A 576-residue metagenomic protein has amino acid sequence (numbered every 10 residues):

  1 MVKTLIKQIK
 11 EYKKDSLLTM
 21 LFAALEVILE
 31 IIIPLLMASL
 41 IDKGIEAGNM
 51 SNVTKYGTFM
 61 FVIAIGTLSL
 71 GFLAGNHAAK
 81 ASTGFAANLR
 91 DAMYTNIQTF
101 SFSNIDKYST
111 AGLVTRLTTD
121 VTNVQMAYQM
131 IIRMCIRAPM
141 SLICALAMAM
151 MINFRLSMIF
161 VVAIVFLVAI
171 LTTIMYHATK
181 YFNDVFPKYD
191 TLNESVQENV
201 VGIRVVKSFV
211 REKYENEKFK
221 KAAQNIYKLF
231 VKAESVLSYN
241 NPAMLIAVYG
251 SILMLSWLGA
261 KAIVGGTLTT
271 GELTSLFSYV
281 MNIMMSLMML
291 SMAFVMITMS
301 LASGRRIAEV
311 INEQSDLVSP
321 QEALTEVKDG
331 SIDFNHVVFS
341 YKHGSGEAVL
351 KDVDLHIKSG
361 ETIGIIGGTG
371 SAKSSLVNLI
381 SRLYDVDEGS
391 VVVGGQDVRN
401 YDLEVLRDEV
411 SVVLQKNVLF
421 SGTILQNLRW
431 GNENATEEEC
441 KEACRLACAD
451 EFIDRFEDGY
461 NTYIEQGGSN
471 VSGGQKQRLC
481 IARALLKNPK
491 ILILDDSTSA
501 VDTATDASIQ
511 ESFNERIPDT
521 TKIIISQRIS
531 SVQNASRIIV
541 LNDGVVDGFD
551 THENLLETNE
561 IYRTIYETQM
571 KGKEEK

Functional and structural regions predicted by a protein language model:
K10, S16-L73, H77, M150-R155 (+1 more regions): Transmembrane helix-loop-helix hairpins at lipid-water interfaces of multipass membrane proteins, especially the type-1
E11-K14, T99-S103, T119-I132, I136 (+6 more regions): An intracellular "coupling" helix at the cytosolic face of ABC transporter transmembrane type-1 domains
D15-S16, F22, I63-S82, R133-M140 (+5 more regions): Alpha-helical transmembrane segments of multi-pass membrane proteins
L21-F22, L29-D42, I63-T110, V114 (+13 more regions): Juxtamembrane helix-loop junctions of ABC transporter transmembrane domains
G48-K55, M148-V162, K232-R306, V310-I311: Helix-loop-helix
I97, F219, I307, F334-H336: Conserved catalytic Walker-motif region of ABC-type ATPase nucleotide-binding domains
E326-K576: ABC-type nucleotide-binding domain
